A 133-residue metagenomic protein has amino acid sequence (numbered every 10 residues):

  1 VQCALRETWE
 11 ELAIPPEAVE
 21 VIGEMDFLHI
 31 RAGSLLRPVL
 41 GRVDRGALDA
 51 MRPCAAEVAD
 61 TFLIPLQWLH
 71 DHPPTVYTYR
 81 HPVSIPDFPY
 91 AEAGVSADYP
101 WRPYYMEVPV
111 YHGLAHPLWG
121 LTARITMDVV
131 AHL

Functional and structural regions predicted by a protein language model:
V1-L118, I125-D128, H132: Unchanged
